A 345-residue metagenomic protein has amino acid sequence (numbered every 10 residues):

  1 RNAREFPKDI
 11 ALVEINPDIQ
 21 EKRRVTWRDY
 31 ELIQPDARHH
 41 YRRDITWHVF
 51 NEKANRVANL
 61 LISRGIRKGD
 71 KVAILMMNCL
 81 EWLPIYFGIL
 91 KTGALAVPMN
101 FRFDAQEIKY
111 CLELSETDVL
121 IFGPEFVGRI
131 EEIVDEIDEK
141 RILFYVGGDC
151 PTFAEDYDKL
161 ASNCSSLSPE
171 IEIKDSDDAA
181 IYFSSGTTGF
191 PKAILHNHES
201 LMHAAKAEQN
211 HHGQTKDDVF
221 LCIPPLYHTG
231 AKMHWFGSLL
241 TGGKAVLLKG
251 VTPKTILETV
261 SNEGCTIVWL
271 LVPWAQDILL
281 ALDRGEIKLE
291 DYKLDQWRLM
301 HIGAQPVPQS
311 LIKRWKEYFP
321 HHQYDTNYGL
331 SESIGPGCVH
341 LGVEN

Functional and structural regions predicted by a protein language model:
K8-I10, Y145, S162-F183, F190 (+1 more regions): Conserved pre-ATP/AMP-binding loop-to-beta segment of ANL
A11-C79, L83-F87, D104-K109, D158-K159 (+1 more regions): Conserved AMP-binding/adenylate-forming core of the ANL superfamily
N16-R43, V127-D175, A281-R284: ANL superfamily adenylate-forming
A37, K71, M77-V97, F101-A105 (+4 more regions): A short helix-loop-beta submotif of the ANL/AMP-binding
D44-H48, E172, A179-H203: Conserved AMP-binding A3 loop
S63-R64, K91-K159: Structural core segment of the AMP-binding/adenylate-forming
M202-V219, Y227-I267, A281-L282, K288: Conserved AMP-binding/adenylation subdomain of ANL enzymes
L240, C265-L270, L279-N345: Gly/Ser/Thr-rich phosphate-binding loop
